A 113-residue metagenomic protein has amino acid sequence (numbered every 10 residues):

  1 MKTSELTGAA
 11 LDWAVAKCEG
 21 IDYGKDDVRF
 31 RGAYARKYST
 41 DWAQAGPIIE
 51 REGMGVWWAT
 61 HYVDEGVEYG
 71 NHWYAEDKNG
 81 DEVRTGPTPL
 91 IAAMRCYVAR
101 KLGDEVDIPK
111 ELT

Functional and structural regions predicted by a protein language model:
M1-T113: Glycine-rich anion-binding surface patch
